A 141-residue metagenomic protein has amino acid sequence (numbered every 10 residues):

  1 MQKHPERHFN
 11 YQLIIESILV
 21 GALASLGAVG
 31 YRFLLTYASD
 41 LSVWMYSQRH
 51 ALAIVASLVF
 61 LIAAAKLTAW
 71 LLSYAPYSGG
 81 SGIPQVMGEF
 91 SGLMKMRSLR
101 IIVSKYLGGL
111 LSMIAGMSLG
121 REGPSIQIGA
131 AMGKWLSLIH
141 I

Functional and structural regions predicted by a protein language model:
M1-H140: Alpha-helical transmembrane segments and immediately membrane-proximal extracytoplasmic
